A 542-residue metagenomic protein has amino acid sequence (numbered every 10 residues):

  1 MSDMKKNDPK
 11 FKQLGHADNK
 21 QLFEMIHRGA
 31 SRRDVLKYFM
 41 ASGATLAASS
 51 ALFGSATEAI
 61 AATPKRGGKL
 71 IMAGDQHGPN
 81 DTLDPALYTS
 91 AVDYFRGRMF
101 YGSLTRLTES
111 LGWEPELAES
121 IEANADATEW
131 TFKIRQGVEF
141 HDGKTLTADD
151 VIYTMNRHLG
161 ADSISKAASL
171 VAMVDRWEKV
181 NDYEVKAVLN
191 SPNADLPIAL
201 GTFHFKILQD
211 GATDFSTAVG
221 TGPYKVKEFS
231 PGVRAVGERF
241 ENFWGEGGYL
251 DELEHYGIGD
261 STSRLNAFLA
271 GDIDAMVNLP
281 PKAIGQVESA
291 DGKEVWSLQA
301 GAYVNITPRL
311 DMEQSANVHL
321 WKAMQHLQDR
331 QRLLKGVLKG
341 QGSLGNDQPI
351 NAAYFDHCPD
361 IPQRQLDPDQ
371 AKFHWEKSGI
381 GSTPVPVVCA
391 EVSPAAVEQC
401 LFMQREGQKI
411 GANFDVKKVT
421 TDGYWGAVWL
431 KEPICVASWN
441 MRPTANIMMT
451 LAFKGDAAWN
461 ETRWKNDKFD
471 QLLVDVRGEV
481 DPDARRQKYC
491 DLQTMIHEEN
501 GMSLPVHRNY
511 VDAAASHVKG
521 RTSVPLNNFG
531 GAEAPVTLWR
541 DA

Functional and structural regions predicted by a protein language model:
M1-D34, T57: N-terminal secretory signal peptides
A73-A125, N156, V219-T221: N-terminal lobe/hinge region of extracytoplasmic solute-binding protein
K133, A167-D210: Surface-exposed binding/hinge segments that line and control ligand-binding clefts or catalytic entry sites
A212, E241-Q286, R405, N413-D415: Ligand-site clamp/hinge motif
Q286, D311-A353, E398-Q399, I496-L504: Periplasmic-binding protein-like
L344-K377, E391-E398: Structural transition elements
F414-Y424, T450-S516, A542: Extracytoplasmic/peripheral linker and loop segments enriched in polar/acidic and small residues with frequent Thr/Pro
D512-A542: Long beta-strand-rich cores associated with HINT superfamily self-processing modules
